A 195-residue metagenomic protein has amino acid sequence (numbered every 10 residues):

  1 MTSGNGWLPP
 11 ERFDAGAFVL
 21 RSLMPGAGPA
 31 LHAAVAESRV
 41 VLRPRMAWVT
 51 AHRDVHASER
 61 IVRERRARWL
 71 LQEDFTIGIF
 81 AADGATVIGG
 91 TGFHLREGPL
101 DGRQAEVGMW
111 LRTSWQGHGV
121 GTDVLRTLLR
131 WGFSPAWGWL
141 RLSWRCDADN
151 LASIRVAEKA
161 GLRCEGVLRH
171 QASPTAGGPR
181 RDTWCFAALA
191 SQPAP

Functional and structural regions predicted by a protein language model:
M1-A30, A34-V41, T76-P195: Acyl-donor (CoA/ACP) binding surface of acyl/acetyltransferases
R43-R63: Conserved GNAT-fold acetyl-CoA-binding loop/helix
E64-R66, S173-P174: Short, P/G- and charge-enriched loop/turn segments at secondary-structure junctions
A67-Q72: Short loop/turn motifs at secondary-structure junctions and domain boundaries
